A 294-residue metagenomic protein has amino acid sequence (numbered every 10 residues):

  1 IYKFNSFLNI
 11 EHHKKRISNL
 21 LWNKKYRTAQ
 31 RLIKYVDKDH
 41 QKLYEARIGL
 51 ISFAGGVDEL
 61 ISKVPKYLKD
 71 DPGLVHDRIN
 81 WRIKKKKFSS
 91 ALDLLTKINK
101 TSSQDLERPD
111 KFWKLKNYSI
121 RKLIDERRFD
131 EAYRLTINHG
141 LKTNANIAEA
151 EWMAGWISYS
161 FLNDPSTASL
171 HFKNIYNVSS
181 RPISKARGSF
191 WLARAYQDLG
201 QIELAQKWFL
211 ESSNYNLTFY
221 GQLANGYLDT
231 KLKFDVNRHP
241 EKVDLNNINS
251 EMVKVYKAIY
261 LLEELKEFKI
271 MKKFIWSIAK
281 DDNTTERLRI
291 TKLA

Functional and structural regions predicted by a protein language model:
I1-A294: Cell-wall glycan-active module
